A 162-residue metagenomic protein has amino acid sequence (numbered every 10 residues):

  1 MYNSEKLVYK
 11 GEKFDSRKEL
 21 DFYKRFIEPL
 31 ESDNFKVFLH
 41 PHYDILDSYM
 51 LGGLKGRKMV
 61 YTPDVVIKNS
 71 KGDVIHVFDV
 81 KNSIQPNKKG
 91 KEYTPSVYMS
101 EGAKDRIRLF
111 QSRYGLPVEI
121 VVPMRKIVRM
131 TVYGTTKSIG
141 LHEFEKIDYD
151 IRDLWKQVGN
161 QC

Functional and structural regions predicted by a protein language model:
M1-C162: Electrostatic, structured charged patches in enzyme active sites and in nucleic-acid/phosphate-binding
